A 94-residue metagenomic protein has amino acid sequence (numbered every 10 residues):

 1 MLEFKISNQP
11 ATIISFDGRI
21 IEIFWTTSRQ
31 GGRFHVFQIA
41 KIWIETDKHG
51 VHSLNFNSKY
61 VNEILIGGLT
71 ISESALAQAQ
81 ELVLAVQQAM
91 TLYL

Functional and structural regions predicted by a protein language model:
L2-G32: Conserved beta-hairpin
L2-I6, Q30-L94: Acidic, Ser/Thr- and proline-rich intrinsically disordered linker/docking segments of eukaryotic scaffolds
